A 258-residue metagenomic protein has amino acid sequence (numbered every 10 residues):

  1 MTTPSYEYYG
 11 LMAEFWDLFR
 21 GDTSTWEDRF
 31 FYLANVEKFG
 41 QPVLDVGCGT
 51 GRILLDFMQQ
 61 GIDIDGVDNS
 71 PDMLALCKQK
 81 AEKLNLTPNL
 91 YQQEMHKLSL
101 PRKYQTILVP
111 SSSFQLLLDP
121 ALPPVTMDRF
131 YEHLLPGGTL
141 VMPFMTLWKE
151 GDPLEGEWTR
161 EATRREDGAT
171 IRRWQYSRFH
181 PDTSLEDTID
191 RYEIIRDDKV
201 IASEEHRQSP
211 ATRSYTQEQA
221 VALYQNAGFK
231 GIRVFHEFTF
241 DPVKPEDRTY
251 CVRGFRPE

Functional and structural regions predicted by a protein language model:
M1-Q41: Conserved class I S-adenosyl-L-methionine
G47-G49: Class I SAM-dependent methyltransferase "Motif I" SAM/SAH-binding loop
R52-K97: Class I SAM-dependent methyltransferase SAM/SAH-binding core
S99-T106: A short acidic, Gly/Pro-enriched loop at the edge of an enzyme's catalytic core that lines a small-molecule cofactor
P110-S112, P143: Residues lining the SAM
P124-P136: A short glycine-rich, Lys/Arg-flanked "PGG" loop and its adjoining helix->strand segment in the class I
P143-Q219: SAM-dependent methyltransferase
A211-E258: C-terminal lobe and adjacent flexible extensions of AdoMet/dcAdoMet transferase-like proteins
